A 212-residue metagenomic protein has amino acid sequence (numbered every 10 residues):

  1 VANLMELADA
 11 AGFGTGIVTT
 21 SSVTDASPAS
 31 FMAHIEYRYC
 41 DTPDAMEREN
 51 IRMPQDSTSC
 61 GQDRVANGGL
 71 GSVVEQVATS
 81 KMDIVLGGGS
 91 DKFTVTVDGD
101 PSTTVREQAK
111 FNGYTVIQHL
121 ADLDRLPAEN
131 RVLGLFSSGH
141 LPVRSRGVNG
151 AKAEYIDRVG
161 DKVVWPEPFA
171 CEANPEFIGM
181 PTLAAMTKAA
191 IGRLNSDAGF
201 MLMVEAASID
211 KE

Functional and structural regions predicted by a protein language model:
V1-A185: Surface-exposed loop and adjacent secondary-structure segments within mature catalytic domains
P127, N195-S196: A structural signal for short secondary-structure junctions
A170-A173, A189-R193, K211-E212: Membrane-embedded translocation segments of transport machinery
G179-L194, F200: Long hydrophobic segments that form regular secondary structure
D197-E212: Short acidic, glycine-rich surface-loop motifs adjacent to enzyme active sites
